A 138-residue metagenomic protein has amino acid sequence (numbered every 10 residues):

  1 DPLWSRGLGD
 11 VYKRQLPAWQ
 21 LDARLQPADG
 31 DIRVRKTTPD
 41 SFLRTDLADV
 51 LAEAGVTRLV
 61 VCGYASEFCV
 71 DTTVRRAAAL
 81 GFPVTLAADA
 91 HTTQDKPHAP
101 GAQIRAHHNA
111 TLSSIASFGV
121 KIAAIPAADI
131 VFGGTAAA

Functional and structural regions predicted by a protein language model:
D1-L8, Y12: Single conserved hydrophobic/aromatic residue that forms the stacking wall/gate of nucleotide- or nucleobase-binding
Y12-A138: Active-site-adjacent betaalpha module
